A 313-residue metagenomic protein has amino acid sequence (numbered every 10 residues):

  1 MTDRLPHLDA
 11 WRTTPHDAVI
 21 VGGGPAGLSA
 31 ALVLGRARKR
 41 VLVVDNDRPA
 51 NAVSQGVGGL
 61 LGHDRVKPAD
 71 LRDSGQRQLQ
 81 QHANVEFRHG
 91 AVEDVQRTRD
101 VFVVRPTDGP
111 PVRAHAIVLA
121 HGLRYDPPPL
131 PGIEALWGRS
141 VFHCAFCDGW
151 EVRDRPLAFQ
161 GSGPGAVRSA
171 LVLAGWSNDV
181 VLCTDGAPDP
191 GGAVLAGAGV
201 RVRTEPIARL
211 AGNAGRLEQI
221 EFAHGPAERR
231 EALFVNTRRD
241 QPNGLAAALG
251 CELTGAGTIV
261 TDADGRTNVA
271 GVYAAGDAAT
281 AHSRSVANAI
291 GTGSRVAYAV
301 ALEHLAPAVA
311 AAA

Functional and structural regions predicted by a protein language model:
M1-A18, F87-R155, I259-A263, T267: FAD-binding core/adjacent interface of flavoenzyme oxidoreductases
M1-D17, L210-N213, R229-R230, N236-T237 (+3 more regions): Rossmann-like nucleotide/phosphate-binding core characteristic of flavoprotein oxidoreductases
P6, P129, A135-E151, R239-S285 (+3 more regions): FAD-site-proximal beta/loop scaffold in flavoenzymes
H16-D73, R155-F159, G165-D189: Beta1-alpha1 glycine-rich phosphate/pyrophosphate-binding loop at the start of Rossmann-like nucleotide-binding domains
V21, H115, L119-A120, F159-Q160 (+2 more regions): Redox-cofactor binding/interface segments in oxidoreductases and associated redox assembly factors
G24-P25, Y125, P164-G165, A279-T280: Residue-level detector of alpha-helix initiation sites
A31-L32, V167-L171, S177, A275-A313: A conserved FAD-binding loop/helix module that cradles the flavin
D73-P106, P111-A114, S177-T258, L305-A313: A Rossmann-like FAD-binding core segment of flavoenzymes
